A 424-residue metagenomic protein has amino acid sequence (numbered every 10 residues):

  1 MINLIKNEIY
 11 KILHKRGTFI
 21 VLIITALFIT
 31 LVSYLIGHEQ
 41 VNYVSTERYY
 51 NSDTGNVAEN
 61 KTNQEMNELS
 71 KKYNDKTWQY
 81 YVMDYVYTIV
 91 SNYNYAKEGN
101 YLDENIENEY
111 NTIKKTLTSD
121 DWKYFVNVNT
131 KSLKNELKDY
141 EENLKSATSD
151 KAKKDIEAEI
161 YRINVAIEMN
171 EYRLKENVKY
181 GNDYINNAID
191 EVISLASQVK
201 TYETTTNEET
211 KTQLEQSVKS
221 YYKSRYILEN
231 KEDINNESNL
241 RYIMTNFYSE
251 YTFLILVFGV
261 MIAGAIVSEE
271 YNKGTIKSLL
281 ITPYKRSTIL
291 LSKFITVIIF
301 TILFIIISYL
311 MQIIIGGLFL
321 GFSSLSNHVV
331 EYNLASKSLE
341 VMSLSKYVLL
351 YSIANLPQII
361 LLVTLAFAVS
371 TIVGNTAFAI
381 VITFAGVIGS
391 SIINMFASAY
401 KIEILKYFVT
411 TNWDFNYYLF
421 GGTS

Functional and structural regions predicted by a protein language model:
M1-T25: Aromatic- and glycine-rich beta-strand/loop motifs that create alpha-glucan
K11, S268, L279-I281, S370-T371: Helix-capping/transition residues at the boundaries of transmembrane alpha-helices and the short helical linkers
G17-T18, K285-R286, N375-I380: Membrane-helix interface segments
T25-I29, V297, F384-I388: Residue-level recognition of pore/gate-forming positions within transmembrane alpha-helices of multi-pass
F28-L117, W122, L144, T210 (+5 more regions): Secretory targeting signals
Y34-E39, T376-T411: Transmembrane helix segments
N92, Y101-F247: Transport-system extracytoplasmic interface segments
N272-F294: Interfacial "coupling" helices/loops that link adjacent transmembrane helices in transporter permeases
